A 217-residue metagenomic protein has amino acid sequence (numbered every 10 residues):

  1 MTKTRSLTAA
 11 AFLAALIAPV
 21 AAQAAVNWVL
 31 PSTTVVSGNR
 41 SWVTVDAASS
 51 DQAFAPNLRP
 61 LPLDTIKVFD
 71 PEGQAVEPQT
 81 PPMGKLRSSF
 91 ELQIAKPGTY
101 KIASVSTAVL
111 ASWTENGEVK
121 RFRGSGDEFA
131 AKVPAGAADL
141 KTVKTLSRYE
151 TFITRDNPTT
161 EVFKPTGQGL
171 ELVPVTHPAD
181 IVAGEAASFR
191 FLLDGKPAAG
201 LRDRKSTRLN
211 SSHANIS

Functional and structural regions predicted by a protein language model:
M1-A10: Bacterial N-terminal signal peptides that target proteins for export
A10-P19: Bacterial N-terminal signal peptides
A24-V43, G124-S188, L192-A199: Beta-strand-rich domain onsets/edges
D46-M83: N-terminal, post-signal-peptide region of Sec/Tat-exported proteins
R59-P62, G195-S206: Short, ordered, surface-exposed loop/turn motifs in non-cytosolic proteins
E77, R87-Q93: Exposed aromatic-hydrophobic patches
T107-E115: Short acidic/polar inter-strand loop motif in beta-rich domains
L209-I216: Single conserved hydrophobic/aromatic residue that forms the stacking wall/gate of nucleotide- or nucleobase-binding
